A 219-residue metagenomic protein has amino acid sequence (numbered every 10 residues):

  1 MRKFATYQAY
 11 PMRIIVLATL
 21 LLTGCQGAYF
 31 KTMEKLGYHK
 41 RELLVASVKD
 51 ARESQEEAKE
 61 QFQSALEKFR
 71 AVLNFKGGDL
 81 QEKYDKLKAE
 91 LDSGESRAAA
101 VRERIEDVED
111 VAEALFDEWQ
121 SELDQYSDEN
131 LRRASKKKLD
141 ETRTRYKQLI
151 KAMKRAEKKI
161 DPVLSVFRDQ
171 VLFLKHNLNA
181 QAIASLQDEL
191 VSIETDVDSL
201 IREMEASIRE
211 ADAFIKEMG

Functional and structural regions predicted by a protein language model:
R2-I15: Bacterial N-terminal signal peptides that target proteins for export
L22-G24: C-terminal motif of bacterial Sec signal peptides marking the signal peptidase cleavage site
A28-G94: Immediate post-signal-peptide N-terminus of mature secreted/exported proteins
A28-M33, S64, K68-A71, E103 (+3 more regions): Compositionally biased, intrinsically disordered terminal targeting/sorting segments of membrane/secreted proteins
M33-L36, F69, L73-K76, L80 (+6 more regions): Amphipathic alpha-helical membrane/lipid-surface binding segments
K40, S47, S54, Q61 (+13 more regions): Long, heptad-repeat alpha-helical coiled-coil segments that mediate oligomerization and form fibrous "stalk/rod"
R104-Q187: Extended amphipathic alpha-helical interaction segments
